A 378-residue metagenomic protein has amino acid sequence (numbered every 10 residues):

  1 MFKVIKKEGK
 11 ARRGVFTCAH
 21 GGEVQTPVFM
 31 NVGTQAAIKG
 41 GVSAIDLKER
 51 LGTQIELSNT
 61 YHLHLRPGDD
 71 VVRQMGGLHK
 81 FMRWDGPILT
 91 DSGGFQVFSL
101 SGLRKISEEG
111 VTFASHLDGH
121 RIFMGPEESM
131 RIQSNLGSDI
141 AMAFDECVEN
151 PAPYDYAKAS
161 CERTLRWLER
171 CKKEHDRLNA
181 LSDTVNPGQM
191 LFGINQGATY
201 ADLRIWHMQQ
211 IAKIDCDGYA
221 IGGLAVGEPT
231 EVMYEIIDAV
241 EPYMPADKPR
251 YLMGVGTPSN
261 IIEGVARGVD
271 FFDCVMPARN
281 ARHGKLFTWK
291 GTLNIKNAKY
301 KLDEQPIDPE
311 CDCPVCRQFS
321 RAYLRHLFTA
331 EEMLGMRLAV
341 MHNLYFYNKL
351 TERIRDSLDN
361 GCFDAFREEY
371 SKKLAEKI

Functional and structural regions predicted by a protein language model:
M1-T17, V24-G33, G40-G41, D145-P151 (+1 more regions): C-terminal extensions of enzymes
M1-V185, A298-K301: Non-catalytic, usually N-terminal nucleic-acid engagement modules in DNA/RNA processing proteins
G22, E56, D91, Q133 (+5 more regions): Conserved, mostly hydrophobic/aromatic
H64, E149-N150, G227-E228, N280-A281 (+1 more regions): Short secondary-structure capping/turn micro-motifs that flank functional sites
E128, I132, L136, A159-R170 (+5 more regions): A non-catalytic, amphipathic alpha-helix used as a structural packing/dimerization or gating element in enzyme scaffolds
G137, L168, K172-H175, N179 (+4 more regions): Structural signal for hydrophobic packing residues in well-ordered secondary-structure cores of soluble enzyme domains
N150-P153, K158, G218-L224, M333-M336: Glycine- and acidic
E162-L165, E174, L178, N186-I307: Glycine-rich phosphate/ribose-binding loops and adjacent secondary-structure elements that form binding surfaces
